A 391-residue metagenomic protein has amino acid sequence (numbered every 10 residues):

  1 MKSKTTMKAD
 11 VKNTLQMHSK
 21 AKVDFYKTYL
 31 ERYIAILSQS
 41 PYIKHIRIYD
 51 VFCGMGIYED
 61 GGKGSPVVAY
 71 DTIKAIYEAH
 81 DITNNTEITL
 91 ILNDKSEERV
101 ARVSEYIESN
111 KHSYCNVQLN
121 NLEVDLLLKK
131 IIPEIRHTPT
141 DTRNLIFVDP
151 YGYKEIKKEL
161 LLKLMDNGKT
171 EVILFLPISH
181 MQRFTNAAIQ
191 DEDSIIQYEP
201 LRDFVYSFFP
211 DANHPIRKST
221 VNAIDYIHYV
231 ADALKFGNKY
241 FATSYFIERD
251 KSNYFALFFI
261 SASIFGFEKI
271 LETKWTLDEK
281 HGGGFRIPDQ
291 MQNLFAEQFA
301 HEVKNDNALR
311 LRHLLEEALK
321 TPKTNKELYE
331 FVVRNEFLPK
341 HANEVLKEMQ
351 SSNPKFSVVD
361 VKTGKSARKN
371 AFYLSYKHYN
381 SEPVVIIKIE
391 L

Functional and structural regions predicted by a protein language model:
M1-L391: Class I S-adenosyl-L-methionine-dependent methyltransferase catalytic core
